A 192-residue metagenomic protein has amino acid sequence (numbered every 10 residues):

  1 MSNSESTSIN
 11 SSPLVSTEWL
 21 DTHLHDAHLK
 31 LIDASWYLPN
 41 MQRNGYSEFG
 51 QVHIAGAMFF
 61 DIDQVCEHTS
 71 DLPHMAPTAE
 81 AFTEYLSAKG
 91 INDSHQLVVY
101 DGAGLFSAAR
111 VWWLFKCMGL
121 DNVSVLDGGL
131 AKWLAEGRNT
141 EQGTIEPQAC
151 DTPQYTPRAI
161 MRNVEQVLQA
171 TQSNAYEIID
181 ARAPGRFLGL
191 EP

Functional and structural regions predicted by a protein language model:
M1-P192: Cytosolic catalytic domains that perform sulfur/thiol-centered chemistry
